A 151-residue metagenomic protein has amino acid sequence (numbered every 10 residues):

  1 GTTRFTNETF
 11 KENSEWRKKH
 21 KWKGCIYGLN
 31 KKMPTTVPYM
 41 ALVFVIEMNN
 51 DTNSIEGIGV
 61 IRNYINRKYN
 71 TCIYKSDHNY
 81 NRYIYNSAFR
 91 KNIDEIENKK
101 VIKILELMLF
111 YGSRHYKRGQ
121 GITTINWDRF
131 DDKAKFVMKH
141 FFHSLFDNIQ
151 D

Functional and structural regions predicted by a protein language model:
G1-V37, F130-D151: Compositionally biased, charged N-terminal/linker segments
R4-T6, I46, R62: Structured loops at beta-to-helix junctions and adjacent beta-edge loops in soluble globular domains
K19-C25, N63-N66, D77-N81: Short, low-complexity, polar/charged sequence segments that are solvent-exposed and flexible
M33-E47: Short coil-to-beta transition motif at edge beta-strands of beta-rich domains
F44-I46, G59, D94-E97: N-terminal, helix-rich and Lys/Arg-enriched segments in bacterial and organellar proteins
E47-N53: Short, charged beta-turn/beta-strand-edge "cap" motif at the junction between a beta-strand and an adjacent loop
S54-I65: Short beta-strand-centered aromatic/proline hotspots
Y69-D151: Contiguous surface segments at macromolecular interaction interfaces
